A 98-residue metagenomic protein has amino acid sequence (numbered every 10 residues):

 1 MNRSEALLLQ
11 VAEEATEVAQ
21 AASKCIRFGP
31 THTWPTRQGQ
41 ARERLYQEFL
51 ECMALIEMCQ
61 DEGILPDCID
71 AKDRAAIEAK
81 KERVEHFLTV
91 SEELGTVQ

Functional and structural regions predicted by a protein language model:
M1-Q98: Flexible "arm" and connector segments at domain edges
